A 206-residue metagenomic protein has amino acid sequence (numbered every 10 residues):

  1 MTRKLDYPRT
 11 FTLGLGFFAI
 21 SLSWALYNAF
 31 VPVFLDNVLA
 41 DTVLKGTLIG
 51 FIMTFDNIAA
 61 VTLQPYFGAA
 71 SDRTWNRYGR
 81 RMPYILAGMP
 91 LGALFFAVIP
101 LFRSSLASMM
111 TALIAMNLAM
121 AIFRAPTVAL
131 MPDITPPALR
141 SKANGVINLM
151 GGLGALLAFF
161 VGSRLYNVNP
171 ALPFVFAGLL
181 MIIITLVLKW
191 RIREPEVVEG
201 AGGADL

Functional and structural regions predicted by a protein language model:
T2-N57: Helix-loop boundary and gating motifs at the non-cytosolic
F18, G92-F123: Hydrophobic core of transmembrane alpha-helices in multi-pass small-molecule transporters, especially MFS/SLC-type
V33, N37, P100, A155-P173: Transmembrane alpha-helix termini and helix-breaking/packing motifs in multi-pass membrane transporters
I49-T74: Central cavity-lining transmembrane alpha-helices of secondary-active solute carriers, predominantly the Major
A60, S141-Y166: Glycine-rich segments within core transmembrane alpha-helices of 12-TM secondary carriers
R81-A97: Structural signature of the two symmetry-related core transmembrane helices
A171-W190: Symmetry-related core transmembrane helices of the 12-TM Major Facilitator Superfamily/SLC fold
L188-A201: Helix-loop junctions on the cytosolic side of multi-pass membrane transporters, especially the intracellular loop
